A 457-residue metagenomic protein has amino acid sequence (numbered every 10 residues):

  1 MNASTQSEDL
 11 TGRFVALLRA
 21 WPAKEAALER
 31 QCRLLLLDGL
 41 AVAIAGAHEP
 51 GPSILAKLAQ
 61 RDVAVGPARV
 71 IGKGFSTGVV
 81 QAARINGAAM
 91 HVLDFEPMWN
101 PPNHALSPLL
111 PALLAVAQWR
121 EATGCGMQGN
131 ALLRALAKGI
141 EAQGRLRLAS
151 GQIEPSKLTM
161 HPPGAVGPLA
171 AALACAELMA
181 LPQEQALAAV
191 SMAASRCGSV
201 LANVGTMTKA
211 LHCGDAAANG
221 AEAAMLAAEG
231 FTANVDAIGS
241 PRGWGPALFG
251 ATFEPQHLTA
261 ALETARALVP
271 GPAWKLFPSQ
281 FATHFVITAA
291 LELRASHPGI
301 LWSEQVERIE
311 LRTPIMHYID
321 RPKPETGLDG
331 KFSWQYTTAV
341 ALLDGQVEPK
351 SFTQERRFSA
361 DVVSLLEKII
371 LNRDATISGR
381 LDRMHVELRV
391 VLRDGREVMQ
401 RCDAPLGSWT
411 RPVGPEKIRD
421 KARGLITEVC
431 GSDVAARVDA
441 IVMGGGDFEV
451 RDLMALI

Functional and structural regions predicted by a protein language model:
M1-N103, G205-A218, M225-I457: Terminal-appendage/accessory-domain detector
R33, L37, L109, L133-L136 (+2 more regions): Hydrophobic face of alpha-helices
L40, L109-W119, G139-Q143, P168-A176 (+3 more regions): Buried hydrophobic packing segments
T77, Q81-R134, K138, A142 (+1 more regions): Function-dense linear segments that define catalytic or interfacial modules in macromolecule-processing proteins
Q118-E222, D236, P241: Glycine-rich, mobile lid/loop segments that gate access to catalytic sites or pores
